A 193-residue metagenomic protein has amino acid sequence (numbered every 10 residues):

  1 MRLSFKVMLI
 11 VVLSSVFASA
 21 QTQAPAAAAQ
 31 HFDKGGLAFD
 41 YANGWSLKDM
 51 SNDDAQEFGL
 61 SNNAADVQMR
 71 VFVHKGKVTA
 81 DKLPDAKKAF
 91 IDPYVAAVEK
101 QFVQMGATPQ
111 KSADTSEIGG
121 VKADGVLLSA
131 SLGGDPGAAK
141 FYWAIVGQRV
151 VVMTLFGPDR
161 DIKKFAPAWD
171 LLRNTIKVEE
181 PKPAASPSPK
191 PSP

Functional and structural regions predicted by a protein language model:
M1-L3: N-terminal secretory signal peptides that target proteins for export/translocation
K6-V16: Bacterial N-terminal signal peptides
A20-A24, K190-P193: Disordered, low-complexity segments in secreted/periplasmic proteins that are enriched in proline
Q23-A55: N-terminal "mature-domain start" segment
G36, P84-P93, D159-D170: Soluble non-cytosolic domains of exported or imported proteins
F39, N43, D92, A96 (+2 more regions): Solvent-exposed, polar/charged alpha-helical surfaces in well-ordered, non-transmembrane soluble domains, broadly
W45, R149-P193: Surface-exposed amphipathic alpha-helical segments
S51-A139, I145: Conserved polar/disulfide-associated segments of primarily extracytoplasmic proteins
